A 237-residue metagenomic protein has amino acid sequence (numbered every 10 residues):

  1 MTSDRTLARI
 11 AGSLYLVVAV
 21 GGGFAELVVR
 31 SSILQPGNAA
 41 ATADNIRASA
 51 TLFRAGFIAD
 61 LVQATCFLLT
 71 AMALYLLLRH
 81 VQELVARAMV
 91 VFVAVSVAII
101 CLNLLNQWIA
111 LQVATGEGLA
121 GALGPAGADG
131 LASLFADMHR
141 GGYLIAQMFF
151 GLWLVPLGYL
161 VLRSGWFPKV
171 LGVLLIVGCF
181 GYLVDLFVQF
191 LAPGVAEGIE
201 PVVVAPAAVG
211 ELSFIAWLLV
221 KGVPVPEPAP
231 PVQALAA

Functional and structural regions predicted by a protein language model:
M1-A237: Hydrophobic, aromatic-enriched alpha-helical segments typical of multi-pass transmembrane helices
